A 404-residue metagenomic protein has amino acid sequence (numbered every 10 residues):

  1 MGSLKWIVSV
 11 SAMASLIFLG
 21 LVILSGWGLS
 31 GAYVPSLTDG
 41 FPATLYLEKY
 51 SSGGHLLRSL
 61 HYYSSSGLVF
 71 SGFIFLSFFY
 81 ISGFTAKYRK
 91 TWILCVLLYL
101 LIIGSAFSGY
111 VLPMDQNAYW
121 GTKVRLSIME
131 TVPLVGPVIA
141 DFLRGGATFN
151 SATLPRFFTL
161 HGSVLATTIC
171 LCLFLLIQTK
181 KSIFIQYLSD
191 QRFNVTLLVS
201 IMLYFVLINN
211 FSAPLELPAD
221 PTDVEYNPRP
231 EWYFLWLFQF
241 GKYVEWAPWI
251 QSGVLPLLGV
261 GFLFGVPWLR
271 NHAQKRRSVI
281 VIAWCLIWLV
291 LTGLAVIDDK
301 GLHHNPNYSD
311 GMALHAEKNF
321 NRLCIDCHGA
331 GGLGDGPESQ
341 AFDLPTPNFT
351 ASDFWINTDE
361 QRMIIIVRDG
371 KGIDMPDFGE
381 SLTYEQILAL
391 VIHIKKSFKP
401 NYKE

Functional and structural regions predicted by a protein language model:
M1-F240, Q251-W284, W288, T292-K300: Membrane-embedded alpha-helical bundles that constitute the cytochrome b-like, heme-associated redox core of multi-pass
T148, A341-K399: Extracytoplasmic electron-transfer domains, predominantly the class I c-type cytochrome c fold
L173-Q178, V260-L269, L291, I373 (+1 more regions): C-terminal capping alpha-helices of c-type cytochrome domains
I185, P337-A341: Short cysteine/histidine-rich zinc-coordinating motifs and their immediately flanking basic loops
V244-A247: Interfacial "cap-and-anchor" motif at the non-cytosolic start of specific transmembrane alpha-helices
I297-N321: Electrostatic cytochrome c docking/interface patches
A316, F320-G331, M375, L390-I394: The canonical Cys-X-X-Cys-His
G332-G336: Short glycine/serine- and acidic-residue-enriched loop/turn motifs that recur at repeat junctions
